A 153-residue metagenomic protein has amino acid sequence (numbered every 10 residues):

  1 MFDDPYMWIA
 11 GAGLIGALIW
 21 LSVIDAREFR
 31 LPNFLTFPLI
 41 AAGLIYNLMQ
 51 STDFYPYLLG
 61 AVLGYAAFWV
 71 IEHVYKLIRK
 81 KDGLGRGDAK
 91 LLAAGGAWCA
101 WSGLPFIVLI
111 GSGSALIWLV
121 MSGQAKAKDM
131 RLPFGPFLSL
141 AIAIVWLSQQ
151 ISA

Functional and structural regions predicted by a protein language model:
M1-A153: A membrane-topology feature that recognizes alpha-helical transmembrane segments and their immediate juxtamembrane
